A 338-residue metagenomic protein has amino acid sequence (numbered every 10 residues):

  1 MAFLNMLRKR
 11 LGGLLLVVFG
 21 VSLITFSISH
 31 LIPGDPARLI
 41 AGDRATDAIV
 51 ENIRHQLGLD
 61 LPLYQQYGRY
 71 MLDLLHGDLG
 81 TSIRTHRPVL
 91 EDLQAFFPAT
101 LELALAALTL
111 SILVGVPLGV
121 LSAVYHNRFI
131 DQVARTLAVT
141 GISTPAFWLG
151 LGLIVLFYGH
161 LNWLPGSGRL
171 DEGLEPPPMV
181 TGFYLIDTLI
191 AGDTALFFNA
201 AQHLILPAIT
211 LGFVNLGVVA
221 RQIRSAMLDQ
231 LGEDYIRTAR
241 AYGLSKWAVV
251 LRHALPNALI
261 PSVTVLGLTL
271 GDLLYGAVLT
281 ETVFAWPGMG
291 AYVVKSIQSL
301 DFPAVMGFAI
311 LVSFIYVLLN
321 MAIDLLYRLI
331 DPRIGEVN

Functional and structural regions predicted by a protein language model:
M1-L61, L90, Q94, L121 (+2 more regions): N-terminal signal-anchor/first transmembrane alpha helix
A2-M6, F97-I130, P176-N338: Alpha-helical transmembrane segments of integral membrane proteins, especially multi-pass inner/plasma-membrane
L14, S22, R44, S111-I112 (+5 more regions): Residue-level recognition of pore/gate-forming positions within transmembrane alpha-helices of multi-pass
V17-G68, F157-L196: Hydrophobic alpha-helical transmembrane segments of membrane transport/permease proteins and related membrane-embedded
G42-G58, L149-G159, L206-L211, A248-V265: Hydrophobic alpha-helical transmembrane segments
D60-V116: An internal, D/E-rich "acidic patch" concept
P117-L118, I130-V180: Hydrophobic alpha-helical segments embedded in or immediately adjacent to the lipid bilayer of multipass inner-membrane
